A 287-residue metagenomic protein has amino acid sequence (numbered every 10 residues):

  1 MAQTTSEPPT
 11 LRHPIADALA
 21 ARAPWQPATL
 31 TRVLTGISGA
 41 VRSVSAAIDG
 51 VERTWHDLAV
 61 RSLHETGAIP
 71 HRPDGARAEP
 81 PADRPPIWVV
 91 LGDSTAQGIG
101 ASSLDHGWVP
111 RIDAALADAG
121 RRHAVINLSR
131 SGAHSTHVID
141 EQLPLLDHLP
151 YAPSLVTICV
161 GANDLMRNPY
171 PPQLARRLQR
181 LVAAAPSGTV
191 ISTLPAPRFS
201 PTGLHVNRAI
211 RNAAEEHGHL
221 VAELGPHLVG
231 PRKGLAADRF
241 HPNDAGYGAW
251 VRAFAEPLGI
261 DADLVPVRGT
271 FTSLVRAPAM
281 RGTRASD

Functional and structural regions predicted by a protein language model:
M1-V89, S102, A117-R121, Y151-A152 (+5 more regions): N-terminal secretory targeting modules
L58-S62, I99, L128-S131, N212: N-terminal start-of-chain detector that recognizes signal peptides and the immediate post-cleavage beginning
I87-V89, T95-Q173: Conserved SGNH/GDSL esterase-like catalytic core that processes O-acyl groups on lipids and polysaccharides
L91-G92, S192: Short hydrophobic segments within beta-strands
G120, D140-D287: Alpha-helical cap/lid subdomain in secreted, periplasmic, or secretory-pathway luminal O-acyl-processing enzymes
